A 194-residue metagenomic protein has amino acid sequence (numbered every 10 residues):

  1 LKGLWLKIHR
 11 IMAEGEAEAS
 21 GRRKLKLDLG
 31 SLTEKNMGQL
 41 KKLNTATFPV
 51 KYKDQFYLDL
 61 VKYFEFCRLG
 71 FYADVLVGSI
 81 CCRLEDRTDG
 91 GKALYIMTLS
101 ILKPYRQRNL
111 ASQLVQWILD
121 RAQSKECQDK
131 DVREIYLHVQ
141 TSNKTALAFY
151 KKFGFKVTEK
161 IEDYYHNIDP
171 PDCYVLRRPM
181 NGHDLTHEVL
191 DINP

Functional and structural regions predicted by a protein language model:
L1, D169-P179, L185-V189: C-terminal interaction modules of eukaryotic adaptor/scaffold proteins
E14-E16, R22-R23, L27, E34-R106 (+3 more regions): Acetyl-CoA-dependent GNAT
N109: Conserved G/P- and acidic residue-centered "switch" motifs that form tight phosphate/ATP-binding loops in soluble
S112: Residues forming the Rossmann-fold NAD(P)(H) cofactor-binding site
V115, N143-A146, D163-I168: Short glycine/proline-centered loop/turn elements that form peptide/ligand docking sites
Y136-H138, K151-V175: Conserved catalytic-core motifs of GNAT/GCN5-like acyltransferases
